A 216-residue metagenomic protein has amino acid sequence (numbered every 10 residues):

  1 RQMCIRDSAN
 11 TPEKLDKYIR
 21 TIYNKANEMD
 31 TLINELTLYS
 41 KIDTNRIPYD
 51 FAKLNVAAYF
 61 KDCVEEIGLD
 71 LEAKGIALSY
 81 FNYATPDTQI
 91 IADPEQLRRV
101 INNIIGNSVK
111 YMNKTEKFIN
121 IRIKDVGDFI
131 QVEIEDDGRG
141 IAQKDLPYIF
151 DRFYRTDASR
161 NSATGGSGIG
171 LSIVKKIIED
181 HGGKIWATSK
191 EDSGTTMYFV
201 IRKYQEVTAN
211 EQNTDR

Functional and structural regions predicted by a protein language model:
R1-I5: Short, small-residue-biased leader/transition segments that mark boundaries at the very start of proteins
N10, T44-Y49, Q89-A92: Conserved micro-motifs of the catalytic ATP-binding
N24-M29: Short alpha-helical segment of the dimerization/phosphotransfer core of two-component systems
D50-G68: A conserved beta-strand-to-alpha-helix junction within the catalytic ATP-binding
D136: Acidic ATP/Mg2+-coordinating residue in the GHKL
I141-R155: Short conserved segment of the HATPase_c
G182-G183: Conserved glycine-rich
